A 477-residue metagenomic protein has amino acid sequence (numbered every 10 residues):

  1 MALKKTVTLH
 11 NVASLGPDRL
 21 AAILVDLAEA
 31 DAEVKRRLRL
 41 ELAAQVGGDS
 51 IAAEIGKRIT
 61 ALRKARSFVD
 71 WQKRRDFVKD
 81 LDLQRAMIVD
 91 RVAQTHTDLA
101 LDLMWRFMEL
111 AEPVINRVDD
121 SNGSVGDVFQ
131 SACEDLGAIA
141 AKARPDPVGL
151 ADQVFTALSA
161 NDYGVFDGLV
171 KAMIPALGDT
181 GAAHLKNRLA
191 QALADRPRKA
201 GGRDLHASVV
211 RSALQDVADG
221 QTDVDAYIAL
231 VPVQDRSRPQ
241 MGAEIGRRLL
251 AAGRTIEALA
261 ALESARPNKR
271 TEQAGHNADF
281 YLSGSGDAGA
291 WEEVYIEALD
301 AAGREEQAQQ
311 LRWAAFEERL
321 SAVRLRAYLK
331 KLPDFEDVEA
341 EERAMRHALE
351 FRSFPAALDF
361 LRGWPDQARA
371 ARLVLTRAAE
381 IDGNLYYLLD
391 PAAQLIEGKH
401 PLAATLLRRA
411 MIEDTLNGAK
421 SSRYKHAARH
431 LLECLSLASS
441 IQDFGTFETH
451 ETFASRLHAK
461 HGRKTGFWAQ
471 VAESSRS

Functional and structural regions predicted by a protein language model:
M1-S477: Eukaryote-biased, non-catalytic alpha-solenoid scaffold regions
